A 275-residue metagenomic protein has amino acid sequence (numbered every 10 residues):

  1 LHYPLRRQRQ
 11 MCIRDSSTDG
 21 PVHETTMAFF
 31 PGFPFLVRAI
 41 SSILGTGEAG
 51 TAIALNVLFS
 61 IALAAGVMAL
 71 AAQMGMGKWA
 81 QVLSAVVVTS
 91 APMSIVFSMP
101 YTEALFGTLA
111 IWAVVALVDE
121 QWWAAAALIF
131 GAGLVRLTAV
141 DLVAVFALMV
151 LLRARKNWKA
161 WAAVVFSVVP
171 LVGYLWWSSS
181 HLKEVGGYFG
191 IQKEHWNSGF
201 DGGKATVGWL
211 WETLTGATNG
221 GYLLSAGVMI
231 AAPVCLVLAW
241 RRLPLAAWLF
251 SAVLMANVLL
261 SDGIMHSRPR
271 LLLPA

Functional and structural regions predicted by a protein language model:
L1-I13: Single conserved hydrophobic/aromatic residue that forms the stacking wall/gate of nucleotide- or nucleobase-binding
D15-A28, G32-L55, L214-G220: Juxtamembrane segments of multi-pass membrane glycosylation machinery that transfer sugars from lipid-linked donors
V37-A39, T51-M74, V234-C235: Transmembrane-helix motifs of polytopic, lipid-linked glycan transferases
G47-G50, V67-S90, T108, A246-L249: Transmembrane-helix signature of polytopic, membrane-embedded enzymes that assemble or transfer cell-envelope glycans
T89, A110-V115, W123-V150, F166-L171 (+1 more regions): Membrane-interface alpha helices of multi-pass inner-membrane proteins
S98-L105, R268-P269: Short acidic/glycine- and proline-prone juxtamembrane loop motifs at membrane-interface regions of multi-pass membrane
V143-A232, L238-R241, A246-S251: Membrane-lumen/periplasm interface segments of specific transmembrane helices in polyprenyl phosphate-linked
W240-S261, R268-L271: Transmembrane alpha-helix segments characteristic of polytopic inner-membrane glycan-assembly/cell-envelope
